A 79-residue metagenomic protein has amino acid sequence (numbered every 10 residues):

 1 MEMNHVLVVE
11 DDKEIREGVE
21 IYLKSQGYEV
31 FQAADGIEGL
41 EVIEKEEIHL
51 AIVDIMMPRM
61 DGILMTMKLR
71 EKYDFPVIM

Functional and structural regions predicted by a protein language model:
M1-L7: Non-catalytic signal-transmission and effector/linker regions of two-component phosphorelay proteins
E10: Conserved acidic carboxylate
K13-F31, K45: Two-component/phosphorelay signaling modules centered on CheY-like receiver
D35-E38, D61-M65: Acidic catalytic/metal-coordinating carboxylates
H49-L50: Short, Asp-centered acidic motifs that coordinate Mg2+ and/or phosphate in catalytic or ligand-binding sites
D54: Active-site residues of response regulator receiver
M57: Receiver (REC) domain active-site loop signature in two-component systems and cognate sites in sensor histidine kinases
D74-M79: A short, hydrophobic beta-strand element within the central beta-sheet of small alpha/beta folds
